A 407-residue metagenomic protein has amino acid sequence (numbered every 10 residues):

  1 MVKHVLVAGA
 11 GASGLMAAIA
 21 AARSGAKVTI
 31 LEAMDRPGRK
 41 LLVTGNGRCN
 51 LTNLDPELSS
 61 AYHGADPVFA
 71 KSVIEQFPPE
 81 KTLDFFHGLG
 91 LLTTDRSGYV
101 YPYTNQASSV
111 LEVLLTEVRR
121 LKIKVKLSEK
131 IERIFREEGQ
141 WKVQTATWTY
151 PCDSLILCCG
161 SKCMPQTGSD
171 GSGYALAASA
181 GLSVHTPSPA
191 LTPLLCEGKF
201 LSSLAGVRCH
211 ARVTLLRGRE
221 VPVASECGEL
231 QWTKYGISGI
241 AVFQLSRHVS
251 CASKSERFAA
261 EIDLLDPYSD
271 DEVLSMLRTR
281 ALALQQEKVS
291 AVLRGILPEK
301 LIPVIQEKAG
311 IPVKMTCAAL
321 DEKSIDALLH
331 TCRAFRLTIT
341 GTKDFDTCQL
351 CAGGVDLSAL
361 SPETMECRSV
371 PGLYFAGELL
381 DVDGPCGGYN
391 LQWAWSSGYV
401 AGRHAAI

Functional and structural regions predicted by a protein language model:
K3-I30, A401-A406: N-terminal Rossmann-like FAD-binding beta1-loop-alpha1 element of flavoenzymes
L6-A8, L31, I131, Y150-Q166 (+3 more regions): Short hydrophobic core segments
A22-N46: Glycine-rich FAD pyrophosphate-binding loop
D35-P37, L42-V43, L51-L58, L92 (+2 more regions): An anion/pyrophosphate-binding glycine-rich loop and adjacent beta-alpha core in soluble alpha-beta enzymes
N46-S97: Glycine-rich active-site loop/strand segments that organize a redox cofactor
Q76-S154: Feature captures the FAD/FMN-dependent oxidoreductase FAD-binding
L127, P303-D383: A glycine-rich dinucleotide-binding beta-alpha-beta segment and adjacent secondary-structure elements that constitute
S154-F200: Glycine-rich loop(s) and the adjacent beta-strand/alpha-helix scaffold that form part
